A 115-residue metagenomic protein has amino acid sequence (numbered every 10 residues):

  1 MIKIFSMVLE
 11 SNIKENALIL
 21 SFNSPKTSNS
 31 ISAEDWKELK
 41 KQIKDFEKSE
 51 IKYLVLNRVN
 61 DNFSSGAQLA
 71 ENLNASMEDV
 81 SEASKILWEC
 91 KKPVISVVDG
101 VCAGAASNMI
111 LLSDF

Functional and structural regions predicted by a protein language model:
M1-V59: Conserved CoA-thioester-binding segment of acyl-CoA-metabolizing enzymes
N23, A67, D99: Histidine-centered beta-alpha loop that forms part of the nucleotide-sugar donor binding/catalytic region in diverse
S30, S64, A105: Residues that form or flank phosphate/diphosphate-binding pockets in enzymes that use nucleotide phosphates
D35-L39, D79, M109: Hydrophobic alpha-helical membrane-association signature
N57-I86, C102: Glycine- (often His-adjacent) and acidic-residue-rich active-site loop that binds/positions the CoA thioester
I86-F115: Glycine-rich beta-to-alpha active-site loop
